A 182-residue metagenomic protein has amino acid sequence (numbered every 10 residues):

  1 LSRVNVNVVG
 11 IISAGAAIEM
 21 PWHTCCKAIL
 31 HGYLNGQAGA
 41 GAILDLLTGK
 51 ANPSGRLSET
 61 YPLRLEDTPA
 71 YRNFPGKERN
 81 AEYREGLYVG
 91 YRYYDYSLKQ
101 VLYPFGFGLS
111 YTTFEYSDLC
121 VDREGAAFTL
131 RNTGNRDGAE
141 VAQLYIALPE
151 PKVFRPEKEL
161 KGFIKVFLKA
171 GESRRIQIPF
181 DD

Functional and structural regions predicted by a protein language model:
S2-R3, M20: Catalytic core of soluble alpha/beta enzymes
R3-V8, C26-K27: A short helix->loop->beta-strand "cap" motif at the edges of active sites that frequently abuts
S13-A139, Y145: Secreted, periplasmic, or luminal enzymes acting at the cell surface/secretory milieu
N132-G134, L148-E150, D182: Beta-strand elements of well-folded, non-transmembrane domains
E140, P151-K152: Surface-exposed turn/loop modules enriched in turn-prone residues
K152-D182: Intrinsically disordered, low-complexity Pro/Gly/Ser/Thr-rich segments with frequent PxxP/GP/PP motifs and embedded
